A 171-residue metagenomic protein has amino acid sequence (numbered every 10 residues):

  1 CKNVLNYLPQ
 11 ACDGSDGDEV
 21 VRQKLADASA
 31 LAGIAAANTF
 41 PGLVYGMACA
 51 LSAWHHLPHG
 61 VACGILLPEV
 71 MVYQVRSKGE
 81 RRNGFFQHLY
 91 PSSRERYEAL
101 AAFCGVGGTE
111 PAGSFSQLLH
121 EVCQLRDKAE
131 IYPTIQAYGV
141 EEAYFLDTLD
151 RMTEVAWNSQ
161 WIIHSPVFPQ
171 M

Functional and structural regions predicted by a protein language model:
C1-E121: Active-site segments that bind and position negatively charged phosphate/pyrophosphate groups
R94-M171: C-terminal charged capping/lid subdomain of soluble metabolic enzymes
